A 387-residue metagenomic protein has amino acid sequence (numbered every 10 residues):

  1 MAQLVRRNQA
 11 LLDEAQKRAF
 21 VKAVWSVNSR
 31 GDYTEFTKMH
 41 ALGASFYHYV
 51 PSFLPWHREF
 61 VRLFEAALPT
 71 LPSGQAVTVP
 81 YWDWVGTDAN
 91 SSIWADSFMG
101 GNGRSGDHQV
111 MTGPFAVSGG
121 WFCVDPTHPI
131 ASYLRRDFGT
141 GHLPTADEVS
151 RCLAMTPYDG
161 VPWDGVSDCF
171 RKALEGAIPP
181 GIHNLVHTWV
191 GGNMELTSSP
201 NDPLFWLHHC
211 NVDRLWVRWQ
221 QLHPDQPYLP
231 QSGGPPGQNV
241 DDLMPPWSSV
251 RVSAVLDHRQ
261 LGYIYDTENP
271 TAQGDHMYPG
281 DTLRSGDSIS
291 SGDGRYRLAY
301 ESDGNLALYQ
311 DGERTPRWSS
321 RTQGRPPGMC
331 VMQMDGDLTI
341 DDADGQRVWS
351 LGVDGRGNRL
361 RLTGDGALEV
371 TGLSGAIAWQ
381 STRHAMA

Functional and structural regions predicted by a protein language model:
M1-Q273: C-terminal accessory segments of proteins
A272-A387: Disulfide-stabilized extracellular ectodomains of secreted/luminal proteins, especially beta-rich
